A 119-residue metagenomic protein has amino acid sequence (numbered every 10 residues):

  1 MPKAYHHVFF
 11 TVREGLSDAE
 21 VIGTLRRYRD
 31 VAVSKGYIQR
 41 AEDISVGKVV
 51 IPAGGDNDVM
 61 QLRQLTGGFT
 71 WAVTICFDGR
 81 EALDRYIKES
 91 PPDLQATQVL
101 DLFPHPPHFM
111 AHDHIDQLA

Functional and structural regions predicted by a protein language model:
M1-W71, D78-K88, F109-A119: Short S/T/G/P-rich N-terminal loop/turn motif that feeds into the first structured element of a domain
R29-V33, P91-P107: A common structural junction motif
